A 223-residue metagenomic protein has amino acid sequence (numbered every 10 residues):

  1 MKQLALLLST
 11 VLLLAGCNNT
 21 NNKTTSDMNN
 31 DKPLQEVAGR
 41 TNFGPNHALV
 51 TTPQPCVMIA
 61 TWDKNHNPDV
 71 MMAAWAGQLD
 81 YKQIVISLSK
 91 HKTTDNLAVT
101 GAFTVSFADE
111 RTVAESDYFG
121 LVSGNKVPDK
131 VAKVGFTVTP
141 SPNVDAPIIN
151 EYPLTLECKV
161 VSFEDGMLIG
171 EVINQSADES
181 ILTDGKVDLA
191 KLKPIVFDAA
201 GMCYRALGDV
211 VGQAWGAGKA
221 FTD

Functional and structural regions predicted by a protein language model:
M1-L4: Positively charged n-region of N-terminal signal peptides that target proteins for export
L14-G16: C-terminal motif of bacterial Sec signal peptides marking the signal peptidase cleavage site
N18-T24: Bacterial lipoprotein signal-peptidase II cleavage site
T24-D223: Basic, polyanion-binding surface patches
